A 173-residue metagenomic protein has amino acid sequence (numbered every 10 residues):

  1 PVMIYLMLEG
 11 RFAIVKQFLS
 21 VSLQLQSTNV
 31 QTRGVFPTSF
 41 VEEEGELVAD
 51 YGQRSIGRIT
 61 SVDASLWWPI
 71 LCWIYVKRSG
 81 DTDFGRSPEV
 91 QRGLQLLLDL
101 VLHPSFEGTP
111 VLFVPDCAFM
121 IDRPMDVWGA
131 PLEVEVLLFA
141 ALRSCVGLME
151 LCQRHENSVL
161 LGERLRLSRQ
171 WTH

Functional and structural regions predicted by a protein language model:
P1-G108, L132-E135, F139: Aromatic-rich carbohydrate-recognition surfaces in CAZymes
I4, D50, M120-I121, R154: Generic, low-specificity signal for short hydrophobic/alpha-helical stretches with a mild N-terminal bias, encompassing
T32-V35, L112-P115, V127-P131, L137-H173: Catalytic cores of carbohydrate-active enzymes
E42-E44, E107-M125: Short, flexible helix-coil linker/hinge segments at the edges of structured domains or between repeats
D63-A64, P124, L167: Acidic, low-complexity intrinsically disordered regions
Y75, L100-P104, M120-P124, C145-C152: Change "in soluble alpha/beta enzymes" to "in soluble alpha/beta proteins
